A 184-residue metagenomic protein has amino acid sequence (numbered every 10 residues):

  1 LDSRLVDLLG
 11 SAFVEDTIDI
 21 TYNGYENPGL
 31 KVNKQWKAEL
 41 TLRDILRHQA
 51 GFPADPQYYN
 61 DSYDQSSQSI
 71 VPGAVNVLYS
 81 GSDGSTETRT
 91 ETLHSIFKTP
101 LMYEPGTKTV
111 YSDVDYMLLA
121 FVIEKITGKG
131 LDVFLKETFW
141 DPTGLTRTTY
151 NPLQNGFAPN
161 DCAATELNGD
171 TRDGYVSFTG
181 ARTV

Functional and structural regions predicted by a protein language model:
L5: Acidic-enriched catalytic cores of C-N bond-cleaving enzymes acting on peptides and small amides
S11-V184: Short, surface-exposed loop or secondary-structure junction motifs that flank catalytic or metal-binding residues
